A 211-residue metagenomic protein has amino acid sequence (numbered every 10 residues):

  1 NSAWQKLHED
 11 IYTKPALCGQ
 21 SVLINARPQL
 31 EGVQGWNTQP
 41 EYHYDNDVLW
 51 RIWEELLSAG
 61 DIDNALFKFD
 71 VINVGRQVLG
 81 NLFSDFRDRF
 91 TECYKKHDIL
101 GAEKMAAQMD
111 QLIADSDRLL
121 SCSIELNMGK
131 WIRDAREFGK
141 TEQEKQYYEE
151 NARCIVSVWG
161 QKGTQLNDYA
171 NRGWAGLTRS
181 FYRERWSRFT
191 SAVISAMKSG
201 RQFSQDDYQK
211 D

Functional and structural regions predicted by a protein language model:
N1-D211: Substrate-binding groove of N-acetylhexosamine-processing glycoside hydrolases
